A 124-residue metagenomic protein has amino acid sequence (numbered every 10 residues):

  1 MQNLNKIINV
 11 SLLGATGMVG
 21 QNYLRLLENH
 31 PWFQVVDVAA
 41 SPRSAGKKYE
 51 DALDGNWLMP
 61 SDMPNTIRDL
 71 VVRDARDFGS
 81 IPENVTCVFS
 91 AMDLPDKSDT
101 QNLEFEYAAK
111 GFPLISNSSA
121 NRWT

Functional and structural regions predicted by a protein language model:
M1-T124: N-terminal Rossmann-like NAD(P) cofactor-binding subdomain of oxidoreductases, focused on the glycine-rich
